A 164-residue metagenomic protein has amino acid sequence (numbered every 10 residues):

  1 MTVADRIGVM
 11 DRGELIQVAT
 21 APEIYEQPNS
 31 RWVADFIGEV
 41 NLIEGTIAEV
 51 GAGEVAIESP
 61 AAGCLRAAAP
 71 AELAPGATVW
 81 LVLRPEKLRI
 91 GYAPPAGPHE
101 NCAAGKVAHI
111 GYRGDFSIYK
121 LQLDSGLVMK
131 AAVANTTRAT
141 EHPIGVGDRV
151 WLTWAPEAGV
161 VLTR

Functional and structural regions predicted by a protein language model:
M1-G63, E86: Internal alpha/beta loop-helix hairpins
V40-L42, V50-R164: Non-catalytic connector elements of ABC transporters
